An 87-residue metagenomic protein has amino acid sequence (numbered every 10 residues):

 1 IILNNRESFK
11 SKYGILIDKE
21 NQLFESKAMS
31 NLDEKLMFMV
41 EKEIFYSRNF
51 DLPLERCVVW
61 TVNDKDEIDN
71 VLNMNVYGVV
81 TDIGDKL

Functional and structural regions predicted by a protein language model:
I1-L87: Short loop-to-alpha-helix "cap/lid" segments that border enzyme active sites across diverse enzyme classes
